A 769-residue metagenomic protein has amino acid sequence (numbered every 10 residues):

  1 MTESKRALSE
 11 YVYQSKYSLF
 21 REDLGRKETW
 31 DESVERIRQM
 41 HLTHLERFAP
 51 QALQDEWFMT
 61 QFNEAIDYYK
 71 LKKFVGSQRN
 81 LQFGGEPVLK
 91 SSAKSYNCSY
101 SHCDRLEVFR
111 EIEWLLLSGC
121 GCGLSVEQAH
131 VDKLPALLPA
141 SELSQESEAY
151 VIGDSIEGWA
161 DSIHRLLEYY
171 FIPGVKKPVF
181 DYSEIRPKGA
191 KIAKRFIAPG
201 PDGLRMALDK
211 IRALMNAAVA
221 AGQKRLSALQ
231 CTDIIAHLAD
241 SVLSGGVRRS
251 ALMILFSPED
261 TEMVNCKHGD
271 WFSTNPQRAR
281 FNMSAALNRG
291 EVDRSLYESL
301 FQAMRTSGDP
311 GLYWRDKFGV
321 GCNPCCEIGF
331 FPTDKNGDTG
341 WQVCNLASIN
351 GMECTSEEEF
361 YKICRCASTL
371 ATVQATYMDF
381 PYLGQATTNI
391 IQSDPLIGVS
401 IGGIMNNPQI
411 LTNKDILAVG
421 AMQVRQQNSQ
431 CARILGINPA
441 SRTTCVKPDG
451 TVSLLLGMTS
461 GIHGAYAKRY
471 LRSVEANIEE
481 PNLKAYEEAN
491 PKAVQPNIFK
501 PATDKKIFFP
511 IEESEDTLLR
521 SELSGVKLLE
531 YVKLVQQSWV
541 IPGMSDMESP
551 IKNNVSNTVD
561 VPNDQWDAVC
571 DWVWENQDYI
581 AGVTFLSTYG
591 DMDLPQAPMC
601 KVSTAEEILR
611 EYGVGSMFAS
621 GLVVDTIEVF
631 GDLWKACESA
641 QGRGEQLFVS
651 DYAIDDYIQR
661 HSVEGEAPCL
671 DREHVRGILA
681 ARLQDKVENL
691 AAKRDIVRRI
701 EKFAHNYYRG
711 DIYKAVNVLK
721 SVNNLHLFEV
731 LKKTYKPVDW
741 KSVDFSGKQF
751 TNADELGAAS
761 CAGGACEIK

Functional and structural regions predicted by a protein language model:
M1-K769: Extended catalytic cores of very large enzyme megasubunits
